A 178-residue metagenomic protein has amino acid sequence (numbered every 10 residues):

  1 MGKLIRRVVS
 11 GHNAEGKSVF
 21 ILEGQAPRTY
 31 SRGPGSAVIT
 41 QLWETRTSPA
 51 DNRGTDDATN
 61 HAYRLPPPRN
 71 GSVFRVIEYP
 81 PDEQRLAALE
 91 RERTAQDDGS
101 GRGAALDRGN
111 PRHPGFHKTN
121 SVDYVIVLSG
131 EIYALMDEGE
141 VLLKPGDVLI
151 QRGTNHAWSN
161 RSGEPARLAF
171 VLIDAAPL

Functional and structural regions predicted by a protein language model:
M1-T59: N-terminal leader/capping segments at the start of a protein or of a new domain
V8, H12, K17-L22, P27-S31 (+2 more regions): Double-stranded beta-helix
A14-A26, P49-R53, Y63-E83, L89-R93 (+1 more regions): Glyoxalase I/VOC metalloenzyme domain signal
Q25, R75-T119, R152-N155, A176: Conserved short histidine dyad/triad with adjacent acidic residue
S31-R32, Q41, R64-P68, L86-E90 (+2 more regions): Short histidine-centered beta-strand/loop micro-motifs that create catalytic or ligand/metal-coordination sites
T59, R69-V73, P80, E131-Y133 (+2 more regions): Ligand-binding loop in jelly-roll beta-barrel domains
P111-P145: A short beta-strand-loop-beta hairpin characteristic of the jelly-roll/cupin
